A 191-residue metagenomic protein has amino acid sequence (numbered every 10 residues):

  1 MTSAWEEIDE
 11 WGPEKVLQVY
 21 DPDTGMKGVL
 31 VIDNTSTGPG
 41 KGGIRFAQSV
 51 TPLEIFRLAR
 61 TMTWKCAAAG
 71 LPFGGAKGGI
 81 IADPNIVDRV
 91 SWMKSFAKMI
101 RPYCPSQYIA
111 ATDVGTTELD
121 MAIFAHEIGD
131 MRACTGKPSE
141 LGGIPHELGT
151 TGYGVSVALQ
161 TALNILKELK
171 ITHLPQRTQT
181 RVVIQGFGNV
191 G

Functional and structural regions predicted by a protein language model:
M1-Y20: Short, Gly/Pro- and small/polar-rich lid/capping loops
P13-Q18, T24-V31, K41-G43: GHKL/Histidine-kinase-like ATPase module
D23-S36, A67-P72: N-terminal glycine-rich anion-binding loops that anchor highly charged ligand groups
I32-W64: N-terminal cap/recognition module
W64-T178: Glycine/serine-rich phosphate-binding loop and adjoining beta1-alpha1 elements at the start of nucleotide-handling
V182-I184: Hydrophobic Val/Ile/Leu positions in short beta-strands of Rossmann-like dinucleotide-binding domains
F187-G188: Glycine-rich Rossmann-fold phosphate-binding loop(s) that bind the pyrophosphate of adenine dinucleotide cofactors
G191: N-terminal Rossmann-fold NAD(P) dinucleotide-binding loop
